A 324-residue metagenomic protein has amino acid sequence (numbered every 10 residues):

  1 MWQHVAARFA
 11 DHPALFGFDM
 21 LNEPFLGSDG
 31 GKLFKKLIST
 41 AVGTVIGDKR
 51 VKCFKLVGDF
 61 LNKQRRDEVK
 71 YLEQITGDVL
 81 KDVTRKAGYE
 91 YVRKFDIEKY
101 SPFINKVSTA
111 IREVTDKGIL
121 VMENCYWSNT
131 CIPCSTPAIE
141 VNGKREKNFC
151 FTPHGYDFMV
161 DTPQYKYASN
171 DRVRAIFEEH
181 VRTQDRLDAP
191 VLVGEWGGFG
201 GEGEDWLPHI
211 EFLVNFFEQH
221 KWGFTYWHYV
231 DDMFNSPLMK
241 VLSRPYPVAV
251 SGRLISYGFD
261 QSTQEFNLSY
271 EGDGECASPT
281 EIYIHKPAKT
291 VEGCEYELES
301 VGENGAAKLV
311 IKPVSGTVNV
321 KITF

Functional and structural regions predicted by a protein language model:
M1-L21, G27, G197, G274 (+3 more regions): Conserved, well-structured beta-alpha core segment at the onset of a catalytic domain
Q3, A7, A14-G17, L21-V214 (+1 more regions): Extracellular glycoside hydrolase catalytic/binding regions
V141-Y156, D161-T162, Y167-A168, R172 (+1 more regions): Aromatic-rich peripheral "rim/lid" segments of glycoside hydrolase catalytic domains that contact and position glycan
